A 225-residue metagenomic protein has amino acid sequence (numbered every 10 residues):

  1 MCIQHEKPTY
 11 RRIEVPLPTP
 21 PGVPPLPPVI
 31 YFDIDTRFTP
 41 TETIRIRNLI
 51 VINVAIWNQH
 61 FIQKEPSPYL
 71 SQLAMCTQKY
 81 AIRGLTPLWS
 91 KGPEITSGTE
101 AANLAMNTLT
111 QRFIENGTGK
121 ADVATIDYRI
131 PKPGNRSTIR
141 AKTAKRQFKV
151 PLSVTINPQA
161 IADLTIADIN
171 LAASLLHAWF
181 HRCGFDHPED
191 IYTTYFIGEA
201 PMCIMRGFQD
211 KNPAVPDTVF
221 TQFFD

Functional and structural regions predicted by a protein language model:
M1-L171, R182-D225: Predominantly extracellular/secreted Zn2+-dependent metalloproteases
L175: Substrate/cofactor-recognition hotspot
A178: Walker B catalytic acidic pair
